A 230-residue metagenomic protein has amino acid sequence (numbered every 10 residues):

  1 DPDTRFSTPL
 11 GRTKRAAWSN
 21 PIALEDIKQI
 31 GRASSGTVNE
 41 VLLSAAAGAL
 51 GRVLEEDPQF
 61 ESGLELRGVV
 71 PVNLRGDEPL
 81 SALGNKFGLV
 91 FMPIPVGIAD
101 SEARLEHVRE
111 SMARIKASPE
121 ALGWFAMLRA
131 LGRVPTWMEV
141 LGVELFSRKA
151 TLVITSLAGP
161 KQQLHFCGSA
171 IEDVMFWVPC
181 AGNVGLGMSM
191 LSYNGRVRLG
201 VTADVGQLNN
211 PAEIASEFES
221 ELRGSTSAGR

Functional and structural regions predicted by a protein language model:
D1-V184, M188-E219, R223-R230: Soluble acyl-CoA-dependent acyltransferase catalytic core bearing the H(X)4D motif
